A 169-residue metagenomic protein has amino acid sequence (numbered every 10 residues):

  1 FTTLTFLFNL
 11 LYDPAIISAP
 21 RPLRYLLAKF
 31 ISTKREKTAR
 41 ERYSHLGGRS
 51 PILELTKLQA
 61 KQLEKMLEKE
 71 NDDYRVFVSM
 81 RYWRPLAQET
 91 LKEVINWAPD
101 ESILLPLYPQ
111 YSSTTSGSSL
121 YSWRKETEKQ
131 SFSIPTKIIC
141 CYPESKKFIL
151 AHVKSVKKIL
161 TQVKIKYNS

Functional and structural regions predicted by a protein language model:
F1-S169: Active-site-proximal alpha-helix that buttresses catalytic centers in soluble enzyme cores
